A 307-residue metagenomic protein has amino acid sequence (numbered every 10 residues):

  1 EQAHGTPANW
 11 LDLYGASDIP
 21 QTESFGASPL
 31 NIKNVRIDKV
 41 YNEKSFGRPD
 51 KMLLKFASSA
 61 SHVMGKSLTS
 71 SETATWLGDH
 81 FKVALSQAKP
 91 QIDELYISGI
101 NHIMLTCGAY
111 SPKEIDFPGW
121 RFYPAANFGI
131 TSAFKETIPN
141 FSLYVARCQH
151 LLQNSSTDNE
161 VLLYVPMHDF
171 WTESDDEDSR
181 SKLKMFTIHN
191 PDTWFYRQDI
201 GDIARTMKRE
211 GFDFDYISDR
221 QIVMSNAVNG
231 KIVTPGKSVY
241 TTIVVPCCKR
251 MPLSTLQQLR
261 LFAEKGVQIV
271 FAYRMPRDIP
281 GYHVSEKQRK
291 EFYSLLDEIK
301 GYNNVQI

Functional and structural regions predicted by a protein language model:
E1-P20, F25-I307: Carbohydrate-binding surfaces of carbohydrate-active enzymes
